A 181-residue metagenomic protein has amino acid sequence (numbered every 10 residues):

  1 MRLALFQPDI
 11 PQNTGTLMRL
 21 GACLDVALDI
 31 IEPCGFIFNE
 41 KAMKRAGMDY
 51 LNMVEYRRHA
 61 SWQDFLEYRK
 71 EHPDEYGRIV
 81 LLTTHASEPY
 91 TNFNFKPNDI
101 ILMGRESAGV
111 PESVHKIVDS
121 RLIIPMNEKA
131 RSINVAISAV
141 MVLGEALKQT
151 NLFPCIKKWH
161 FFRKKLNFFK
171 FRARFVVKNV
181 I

Functional and structural regions predicted by a protein language model:
M1-T84, L147-K148: RNA substrate-binding interface of SAM-dependent RNA methyltransferases
N13, N179-I181: Targeting/processing segments of secretory and organellar proteins
R45-L51, P97-D99, M141: Short, hinge-like loop/turn segments at secondary-structure boundaries
T84-S87, R105-A108, E128: Short glycine-rich anion-binding loops that position phosphate/pyrophosphate groups of nucleotides and phosphorylated
I117-I156: Structured adenosyl-cofactor binding patch, chiefly the S-adenosyl-L-methionine
K158-N167, K178-N179: Polybasic, lysine-rich low-complexity intrinsically disordered segments
